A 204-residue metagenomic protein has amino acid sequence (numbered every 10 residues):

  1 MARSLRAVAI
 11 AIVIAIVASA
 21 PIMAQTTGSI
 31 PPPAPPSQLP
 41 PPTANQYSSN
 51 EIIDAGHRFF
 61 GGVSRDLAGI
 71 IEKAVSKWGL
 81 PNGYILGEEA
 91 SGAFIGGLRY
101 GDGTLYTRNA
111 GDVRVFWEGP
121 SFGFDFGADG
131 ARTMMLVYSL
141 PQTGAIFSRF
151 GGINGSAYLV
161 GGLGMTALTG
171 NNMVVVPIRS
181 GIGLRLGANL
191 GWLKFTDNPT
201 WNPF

Functional and structural regions predicted by a protein language model:
M1-S4: N-terminal secretory signal peptides that target proteins for export/translocation
R6-A7, N50: Short hydrophobic/aromatic segments of transmembrane alpha-helices and their interfaces
V8-A20: Bacterial N-terminal signal peptides
I22-A24: Boundary at the C-terminal end of the N-terminal hydrophobic targeting segment
T26, I30-F204: Small-residue-enriched, tightly packed secondary-structure blocks
